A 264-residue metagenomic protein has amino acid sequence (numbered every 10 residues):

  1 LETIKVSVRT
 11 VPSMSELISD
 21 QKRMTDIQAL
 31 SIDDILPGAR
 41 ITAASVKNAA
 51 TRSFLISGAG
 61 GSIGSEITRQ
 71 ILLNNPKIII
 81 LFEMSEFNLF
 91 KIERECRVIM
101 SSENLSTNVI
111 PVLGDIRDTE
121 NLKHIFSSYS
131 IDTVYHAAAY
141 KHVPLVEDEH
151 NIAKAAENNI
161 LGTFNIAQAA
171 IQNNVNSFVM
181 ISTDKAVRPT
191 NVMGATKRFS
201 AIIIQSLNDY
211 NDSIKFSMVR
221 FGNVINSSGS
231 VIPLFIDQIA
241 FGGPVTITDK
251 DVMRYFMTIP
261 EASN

Functional and structural regions predicted by a protein language model:
E2-S53, I171: Flexible, Lys/Arg-rich cytosolic regulatory linkers and terminal tails that connect or flank
F54-N74: N-terminal Rossmann NAD(P)H-binding glycine-rich loop of SDR-like oxidoreductase domains
I71-I78, N174: Conserved S-adenosyl-L-methionine
P76-K91: Conserved glycine-rich Rossmann-like NAD(P)H-binding loop of the short-chain dehydrogenase/reductase
R97, Q168-I171, V192-N264: NAD(P)-dependent short-chain dehydrogenase/reductase
I110-T133: Conserved Rossmann-fold cofactor-binding substructure of NAD(P)-dependent oxidoreductases
P111, A155, F178, F216-V219: Hydrophobic/aromatic anchor residues within beta-strands of the central parallel beta-sheet of Rossmann-like
S130, H136, Y140-A201, S206: Conserved Rossmann-fold NAD(P)-dependent oxidoreductase catalytic core, especially the SDR/UDP-sugar
